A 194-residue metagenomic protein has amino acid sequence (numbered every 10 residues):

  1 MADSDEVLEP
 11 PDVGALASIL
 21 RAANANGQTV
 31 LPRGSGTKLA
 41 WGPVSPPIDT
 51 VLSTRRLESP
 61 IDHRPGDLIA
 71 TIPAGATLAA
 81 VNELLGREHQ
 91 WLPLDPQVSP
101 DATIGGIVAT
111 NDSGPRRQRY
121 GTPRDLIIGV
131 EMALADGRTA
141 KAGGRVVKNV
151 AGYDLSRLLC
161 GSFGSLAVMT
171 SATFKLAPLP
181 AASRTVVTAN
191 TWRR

Functional and structural regions predicted by a protein language model:
A2-V30, T54-P100, V108-R145, V150 (+1 more regions): N-terminal glycine-rich flavin-associated loop
A40, V51, L158-A181: Short, acidic (Asp/Glu-rich) active-site segment that either coordinates a divalent metal cofactor
A40-P46: Short glycine-biased active-site loop of nucleotidyltransferases that positions the nucleotide triphosphate and helps
P47-T54: Short basic, glycine-rich beta-strand/loop surfaces that mediate nucleic-acid
Y153: DPxDG-like acidic metal-binding loop motif
N190-R194: Short amphipathic alpha-helix segments
